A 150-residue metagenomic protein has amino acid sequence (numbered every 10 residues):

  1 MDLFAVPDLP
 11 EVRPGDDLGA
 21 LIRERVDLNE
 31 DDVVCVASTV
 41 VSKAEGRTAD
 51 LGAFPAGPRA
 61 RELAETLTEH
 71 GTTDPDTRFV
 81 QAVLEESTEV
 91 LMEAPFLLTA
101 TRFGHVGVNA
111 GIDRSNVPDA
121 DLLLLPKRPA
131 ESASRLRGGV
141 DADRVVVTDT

Functional and structural regions predicted by a protein language model:
M1-T150: N-terminal and secondary-structure boundary signal
